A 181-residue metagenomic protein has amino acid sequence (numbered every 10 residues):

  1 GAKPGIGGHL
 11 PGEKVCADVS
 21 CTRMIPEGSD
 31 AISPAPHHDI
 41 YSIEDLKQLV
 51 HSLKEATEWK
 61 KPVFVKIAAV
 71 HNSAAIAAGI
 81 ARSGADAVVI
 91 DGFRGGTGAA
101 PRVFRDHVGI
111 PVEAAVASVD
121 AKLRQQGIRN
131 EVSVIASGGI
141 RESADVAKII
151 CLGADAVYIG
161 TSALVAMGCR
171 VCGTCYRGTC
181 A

Functional and structural regions predicted by a protein language model:
G1-I32: ATP-dependent carboxylate/acyl-activation modules
P34-A181: Glycine-rich phosphate/ribose-binding loops and adjacent secondary-structure elements that form binding surfaces
